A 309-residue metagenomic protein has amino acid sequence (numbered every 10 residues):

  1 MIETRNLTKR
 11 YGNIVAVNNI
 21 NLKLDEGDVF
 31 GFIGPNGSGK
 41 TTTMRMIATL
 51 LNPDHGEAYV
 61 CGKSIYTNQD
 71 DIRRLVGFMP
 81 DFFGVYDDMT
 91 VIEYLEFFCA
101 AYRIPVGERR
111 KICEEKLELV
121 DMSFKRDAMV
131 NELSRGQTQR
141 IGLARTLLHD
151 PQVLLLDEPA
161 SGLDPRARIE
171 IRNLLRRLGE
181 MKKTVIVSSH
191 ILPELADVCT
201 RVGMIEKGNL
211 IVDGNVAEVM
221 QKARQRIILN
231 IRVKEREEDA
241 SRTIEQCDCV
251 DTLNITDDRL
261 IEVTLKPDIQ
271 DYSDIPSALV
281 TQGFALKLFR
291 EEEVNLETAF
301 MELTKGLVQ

Functional and structural regions predicted by a protein language model:
I2-T4, K9-V212: ABC transporter nucleotide-binding domains
R5-L7, L253, F289: Generic beta-strand hydrophobic packing signal
G37, G77, R103, V216 (+4 more regions): A generic structural signal for secondary-structure junctions that act as hinges or helix/strand caps at the edges
I65, V233-R236, D268, E293: Short beta->alpha junction loops/turns
R73, L117, M220, F300-M301: Conserved protein kinase catalytic domain
I112, V130, D257-D258, E292: Residue-level "edge-of-site" marker
R172-K266: ABC transporter nucleotide-binding domain
P267-Q309: C-terminal coupling/interaction segments
